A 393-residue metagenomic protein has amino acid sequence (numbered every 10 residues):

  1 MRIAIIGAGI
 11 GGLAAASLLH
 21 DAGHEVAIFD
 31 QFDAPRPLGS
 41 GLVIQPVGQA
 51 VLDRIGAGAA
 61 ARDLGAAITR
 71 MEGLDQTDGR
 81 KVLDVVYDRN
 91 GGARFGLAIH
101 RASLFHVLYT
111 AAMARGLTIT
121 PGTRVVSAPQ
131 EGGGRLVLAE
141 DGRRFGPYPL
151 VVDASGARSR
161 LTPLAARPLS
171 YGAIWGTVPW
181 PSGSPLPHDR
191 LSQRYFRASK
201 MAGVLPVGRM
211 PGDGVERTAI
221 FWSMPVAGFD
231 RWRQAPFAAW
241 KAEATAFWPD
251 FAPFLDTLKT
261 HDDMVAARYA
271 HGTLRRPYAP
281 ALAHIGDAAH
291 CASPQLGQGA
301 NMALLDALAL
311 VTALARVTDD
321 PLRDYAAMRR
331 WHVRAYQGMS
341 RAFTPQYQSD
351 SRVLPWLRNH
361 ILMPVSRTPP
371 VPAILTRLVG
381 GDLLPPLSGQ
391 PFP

Functional and structural regions predicted by a protein language model:
M1-I3: Extreme N-terminal starter segment of soluble prokaryotic enzymes
A8-D21, F29, D153, I174 (+4 more regions): Conserved mid-domain beta->alpha element of the FAD-binding
G11, A34, R158: Conserved Rossmann-like nucleotide-cofactor binding loop
H20-S40: Glycine-rich FAD pyrophosphate-binding loop
H24, A57, L117: Short phosphate-binding/catalytic loops that engage adenosine nucleotides
P35-R36, R160-L161, C291-S293: Catalytic P-loop NTPase motifs of RecA-like helicase/translocase cores
S40, I44-A111: Active-site-adjacent segment of FAD-dependent monooxygenases/related oxidoreductases
Y109-T110, A114-M264, T273: Conserved FAD-binding catalytic core of PHBH/FMO-like flavoproteins
